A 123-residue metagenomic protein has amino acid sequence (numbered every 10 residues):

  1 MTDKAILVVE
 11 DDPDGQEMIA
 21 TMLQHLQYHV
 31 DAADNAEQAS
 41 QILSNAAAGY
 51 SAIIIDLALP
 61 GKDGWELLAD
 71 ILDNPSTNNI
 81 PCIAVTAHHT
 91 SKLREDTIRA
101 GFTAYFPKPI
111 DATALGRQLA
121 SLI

Functional and structural regions predicted by a protein language model:
E10: Conserved acidic carboxylate
E17-H25: Charged docking surfaces used in two-component/phosphorelay signaling
A32-A52: Acidic, metal-coordinating helix/loop segments flanking the phosphotransfer/catalytic sites of two-component signaling
D34, L59-K62, I71, I80: Hydrophobic residue at a beta-alpha junction that N-caps the helix immediately following a catalytic beta-strand/loop
D56, T86: Active-site residues of response regulator receiver
P60, T90, P109: The feature encodes the CheY-like receiver
I110-L119: C-terminal output helix
